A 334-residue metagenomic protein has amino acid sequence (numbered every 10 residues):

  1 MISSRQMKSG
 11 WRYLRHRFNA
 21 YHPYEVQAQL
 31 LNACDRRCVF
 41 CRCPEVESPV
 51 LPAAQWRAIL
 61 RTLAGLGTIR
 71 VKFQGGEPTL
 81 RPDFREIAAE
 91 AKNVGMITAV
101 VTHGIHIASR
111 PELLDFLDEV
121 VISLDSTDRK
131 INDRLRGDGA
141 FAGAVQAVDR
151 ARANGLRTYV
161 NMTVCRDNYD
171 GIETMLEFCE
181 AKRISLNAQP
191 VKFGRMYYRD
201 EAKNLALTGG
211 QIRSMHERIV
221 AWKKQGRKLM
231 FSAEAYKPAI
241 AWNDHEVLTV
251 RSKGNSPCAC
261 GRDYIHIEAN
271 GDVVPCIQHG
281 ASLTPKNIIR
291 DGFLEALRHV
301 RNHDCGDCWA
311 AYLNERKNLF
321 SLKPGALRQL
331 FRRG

Functional and structural regions predicted by a protein language model:
I2-R110, G334: Conserved alpha-helical substructure of the radical SAM core
R17, H22, K253-A259, Y264-H266 (+1 more regions): Flexible mid-to-C-terminal extensions adjoining Fe-S/redox cofactors in radical SAM and related proteins
A28, N32-D35, S252, H299-N302: Processing junctions and N-termini across compartments
S48, L80, A108, N168 (+2 more regions): Generic structural signal for helix capping and beta-alpha/helix-loop junctions
V50, N132-R136, S321: Short, solvent-exposed loop/turn segments at secondary-structure boundaries
G76-E77, E234, Y312-N314: Short, solvent-exposed turn/loop segments enriched in Gly/Ser/Thr/Pro and often Arg
V94-I97, D118-E119, S123-D125, K130-V274 (+1 more regions): Radical SAM enzyme [4Fe-4S]-AdoMet core and its adjacent flexible, acidic and glycine-rich loops/tails across
L114-D115: A short, aliphatic-rich alpha-helical micro-motif
